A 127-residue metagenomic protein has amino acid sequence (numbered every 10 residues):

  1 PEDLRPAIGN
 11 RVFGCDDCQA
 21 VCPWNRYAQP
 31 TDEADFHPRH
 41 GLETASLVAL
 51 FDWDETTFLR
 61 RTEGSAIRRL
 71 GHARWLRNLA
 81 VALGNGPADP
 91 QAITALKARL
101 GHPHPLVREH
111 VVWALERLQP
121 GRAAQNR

Functional and structural regions predicted by a protein language model:
P1-G14, I67-L70: Ferredoxin-like iron-sulfur electron-transfer modules
R11-F13, D17-D35, A95: Iron-sulfur cluster-binding cysteine motifs and their immediate structural context in ferredoxin-like electron-transfer
A34-T44, G84-P90: Helix-coil-helix junctions within alpha-helical repeat/solenoid scaffolds
H40-A73, A80: Alpha-helical adaptor scaffolds
L59-R61, A88-L100, G121-R127: Amphipathic alpha-helical scaffolding segments comprising HEAT/armadillo-like alpha-solenoid repeats
R68-L70, A98-L106, R127: Short coil turns that connect the paired helices of HEAT/ARM alpha-solenoid repeats
L76-A88, E109-P120: Structural detector for internal amphipathic alpha-helices that build alpha-solenoid repeat scaffolds
